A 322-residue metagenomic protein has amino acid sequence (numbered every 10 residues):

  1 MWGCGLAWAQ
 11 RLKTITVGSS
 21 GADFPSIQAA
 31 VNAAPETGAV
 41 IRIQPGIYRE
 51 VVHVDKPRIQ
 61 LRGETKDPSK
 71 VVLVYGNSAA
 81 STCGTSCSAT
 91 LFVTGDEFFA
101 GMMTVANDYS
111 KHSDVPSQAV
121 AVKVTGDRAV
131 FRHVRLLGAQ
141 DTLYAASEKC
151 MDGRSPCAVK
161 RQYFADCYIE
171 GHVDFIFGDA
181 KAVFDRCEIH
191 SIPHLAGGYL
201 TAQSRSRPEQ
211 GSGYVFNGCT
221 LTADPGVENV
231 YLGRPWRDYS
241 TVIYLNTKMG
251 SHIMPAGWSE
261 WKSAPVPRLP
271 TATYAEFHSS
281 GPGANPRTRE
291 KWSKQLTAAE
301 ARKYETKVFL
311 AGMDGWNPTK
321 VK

Functional and structural regions predicted by a protein language model:
M1-G3: Sec-dependent N-terminal signal peptides
G5-A9: Sec/Tat signal peptide C-region and signal peptidase I cleavage site
Q10-K322: Sequence-level preference for short, compositionally simple segments enriched in small aliphatic or small polar residues
